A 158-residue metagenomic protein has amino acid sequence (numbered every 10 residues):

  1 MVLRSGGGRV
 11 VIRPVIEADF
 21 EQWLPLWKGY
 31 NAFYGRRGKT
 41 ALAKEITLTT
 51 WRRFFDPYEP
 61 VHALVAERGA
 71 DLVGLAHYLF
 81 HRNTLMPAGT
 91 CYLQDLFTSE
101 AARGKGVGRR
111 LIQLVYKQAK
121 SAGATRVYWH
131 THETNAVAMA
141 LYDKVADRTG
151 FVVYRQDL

Functional and structural regions predicted by a protein language model:
V11-P25: A short beta-loop-alpha structural element at the N-terminal edge of CoA-dependent acyl/N-acetyltransferase catalytic
L24, K28-R52: Conserved GNAT-fold acetyl-CoA-binding loop/helix
R52-V65, Y92, R148-G150: A short helix-loop-beta-strand connector motif used in the catalytic cores of GNAT acetyltransferases and, in some
V65, D71-F80: Conserved beta-strand in the GNAT
L79, L96-R103: A short, internal acetyl-CoA/4′-phosphopantetheine-binding micro-motif in the GNAT/acyltransferase core
G104-K117: Conserved acetyl-CoA-binding loop-helix of GNAT-fold acetyltransferases
R109, E133-V152: Conserved active-site alpha-helix within GNAT-family acetyltransferase domains
K120-T131: Conserved GNAT acetyl-CoA-binding A-motif
